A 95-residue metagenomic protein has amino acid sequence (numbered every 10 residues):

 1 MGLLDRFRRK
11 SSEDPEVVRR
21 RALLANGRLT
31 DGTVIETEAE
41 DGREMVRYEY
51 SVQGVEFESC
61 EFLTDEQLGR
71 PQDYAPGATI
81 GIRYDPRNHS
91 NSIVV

Functional and structural regions predicted by a protein language model:
G2-V95: Oxidizing extracytosolic/periplasmic lumen-facing domains of membrane-embedded or membrane-associated proteins
